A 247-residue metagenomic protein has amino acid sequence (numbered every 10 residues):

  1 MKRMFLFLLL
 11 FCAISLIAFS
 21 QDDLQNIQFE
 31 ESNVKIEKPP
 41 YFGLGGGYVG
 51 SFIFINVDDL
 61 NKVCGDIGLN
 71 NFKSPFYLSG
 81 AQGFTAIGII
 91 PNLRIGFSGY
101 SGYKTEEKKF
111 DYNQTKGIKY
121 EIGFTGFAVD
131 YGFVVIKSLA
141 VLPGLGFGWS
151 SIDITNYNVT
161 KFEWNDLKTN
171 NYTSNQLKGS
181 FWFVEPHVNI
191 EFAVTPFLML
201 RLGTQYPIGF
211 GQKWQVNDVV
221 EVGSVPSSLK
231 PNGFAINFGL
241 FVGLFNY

Functional and structural regions predicted by a protein language model:
M1-F29, L244: Bacterial Sec-dependent N-terminal signal peptides
Q21-G88, F241-Y247: Short glycine/proline- and aromatic-enriched beta-strand/turn motifs that initiate or cap beta-hairpins
L44-G50, G83, I95-F97, V129 (+4 more regions): Membrane-embedded beta-strand positions of outer-membrane beta-barrel proteins
G65-N70, E107-I118, T169-Q176, E221-L229: Extracellular loop and loop/strand-boundary signature of outer-membrane beta-barrel proteins
F72-Y77, A81-T85, K178-I190, V194 (+2 more regions): Outer-membrane beta-barrel transmembrane strands
I90-L167, F181-W182, F192-V194, G233 (+1 more regions): Gram-negative (and chloroplast) outer-membrane scaffold detector with strong preference for beta-barrel transmembrane
V159-N171, V216-V222: Solvent-exposed loop segments that connect transmembrane elements
N189-Y247: Predominantly the C-terminal beta-signal and adjacent terminal strand-loop region of outer-membrane beta-barrel
